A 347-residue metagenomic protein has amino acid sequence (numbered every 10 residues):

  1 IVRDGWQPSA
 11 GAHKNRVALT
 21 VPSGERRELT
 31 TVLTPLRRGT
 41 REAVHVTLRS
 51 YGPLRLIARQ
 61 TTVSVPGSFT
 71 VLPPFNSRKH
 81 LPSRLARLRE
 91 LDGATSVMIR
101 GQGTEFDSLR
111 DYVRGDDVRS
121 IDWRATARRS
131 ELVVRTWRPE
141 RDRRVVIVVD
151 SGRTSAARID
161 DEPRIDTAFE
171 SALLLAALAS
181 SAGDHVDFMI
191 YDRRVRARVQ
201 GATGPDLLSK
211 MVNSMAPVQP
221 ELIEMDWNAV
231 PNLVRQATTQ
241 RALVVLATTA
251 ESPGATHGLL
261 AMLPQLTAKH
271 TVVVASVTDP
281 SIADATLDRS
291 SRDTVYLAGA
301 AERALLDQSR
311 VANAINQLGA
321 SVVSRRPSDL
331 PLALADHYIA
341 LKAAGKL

Functional and structural regions predicted by a protein language model:
I1-D206, R241-T248, G254, A261-Q265: An amphipathic, basic-hydrophobic helix/alpha-beta surface used to engage anionic, phosphate-rich ligands or surfaces
I1-D4, P82, R89, Q240 (+1 more regions): Von Willebrand factor type A / integrin I
I99, I165, G201, P220 (+4 more regions): Hydrophobic alpha-helical scaffolding
S120, M215-Q219, V244-T248, Y296-L297: Short, basic, glycine/proline-bearing loop/turn elements
Y191-R194, N232, P331: A glycine-rich phosphate-binding loop feature that marks nucleotide/adenosyl-phosphate handling sites
A197-D226: Short, charged loop segments at secondary-structure junctions
V212-P217, P231-T238: A glycine- and small/hydrophobic-rich beta-loop-beta segment that serves as a flexible "lid/hinge" or phosphate-binding
L222-N232, A304: A general structural motif
